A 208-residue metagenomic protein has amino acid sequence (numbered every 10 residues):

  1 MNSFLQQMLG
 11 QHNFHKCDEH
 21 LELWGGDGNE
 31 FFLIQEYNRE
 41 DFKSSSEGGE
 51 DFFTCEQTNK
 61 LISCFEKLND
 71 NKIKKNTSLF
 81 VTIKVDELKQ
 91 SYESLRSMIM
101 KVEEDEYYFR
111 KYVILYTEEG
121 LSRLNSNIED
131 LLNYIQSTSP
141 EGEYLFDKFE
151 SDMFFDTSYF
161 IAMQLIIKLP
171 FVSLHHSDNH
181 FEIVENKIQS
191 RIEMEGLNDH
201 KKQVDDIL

Functional and structural regions predicted by a protein language model:
M1-K75: N-terminal "first-domain core" detector
L5, G49, Q57-L61, M98 (+6 more regions): Generic structural signal of hydrophobic/aromatic residues within well-ordered alpha-helices of folded domains
G28-N29, R96-Y144, K148-F149: Charged, structured surface patches that assemble and position nucleic-acid processing machinery
K43-G49, E87-S94, H176: Intrinsically disordered, low-complexity coil segments
T54-L121: Long amphipathic alpha-helical segments with strong coiled-coil/leucine-zipper propensity
C64, L68, D105, T138 (+2 more regions): Surface-exposed polar/charged interaction patches
E143-L208: C-terminal interaction module
